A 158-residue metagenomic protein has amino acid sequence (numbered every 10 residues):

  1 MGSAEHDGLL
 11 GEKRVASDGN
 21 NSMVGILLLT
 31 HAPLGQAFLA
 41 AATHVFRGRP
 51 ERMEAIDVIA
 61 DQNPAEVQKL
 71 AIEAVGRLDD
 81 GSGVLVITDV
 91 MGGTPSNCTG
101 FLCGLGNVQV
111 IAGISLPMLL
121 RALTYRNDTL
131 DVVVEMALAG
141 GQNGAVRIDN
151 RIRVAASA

Functional and structural regions predicted by a protein language model:
G2-A158: N-terminal loops that bind phosphate or other acidic moieties and the adjacent beta-alpha structural core
